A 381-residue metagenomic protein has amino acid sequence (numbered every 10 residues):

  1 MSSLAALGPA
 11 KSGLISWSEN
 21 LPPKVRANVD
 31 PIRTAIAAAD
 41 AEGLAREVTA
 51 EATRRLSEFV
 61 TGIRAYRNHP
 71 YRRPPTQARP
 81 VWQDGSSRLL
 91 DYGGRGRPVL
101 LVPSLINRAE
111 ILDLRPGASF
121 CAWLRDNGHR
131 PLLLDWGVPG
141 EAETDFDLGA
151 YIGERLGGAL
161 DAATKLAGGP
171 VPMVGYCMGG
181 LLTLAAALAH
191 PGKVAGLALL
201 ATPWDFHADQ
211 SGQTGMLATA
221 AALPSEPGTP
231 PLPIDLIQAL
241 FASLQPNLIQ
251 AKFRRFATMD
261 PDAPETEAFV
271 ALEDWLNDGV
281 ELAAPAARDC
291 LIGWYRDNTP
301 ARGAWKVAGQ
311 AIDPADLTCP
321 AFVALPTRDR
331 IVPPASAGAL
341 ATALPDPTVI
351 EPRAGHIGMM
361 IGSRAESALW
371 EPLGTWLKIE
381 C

Functional and structural regions predicted by a protein language model:
M1-A37, G169, L182-P285: Alpha/beta-hydrolase-fold enzymes
Y66-R67, R72-G140: Short, surface-exposed "cap/lid" segments of acyl-processing enzymes
D145-K165: Alpha/beta-hydrolase active-site loop
M173-G175, L200, A324: Short beta-strand immediately N-terminal to the catalytic nucleophile in serine-hydrolase-like folds
V174-T183: Gly/Ala-rich beta-loop-alpha elbow adjacent to hydrolase catalytic centers
L317, V323-L325, D329: Short beta-strand/loop motif that positions the catalytic acidic residue of the alpha/beta-hydrolase fold
C319, P333-T342: Short alpha-helix in the alpha/beta-hydrolase fold that links the catalytic acid
I331-P334, A354-A368: Catalytic histidine-centered segment of alpha/beta-hydrolase-like enzymes
